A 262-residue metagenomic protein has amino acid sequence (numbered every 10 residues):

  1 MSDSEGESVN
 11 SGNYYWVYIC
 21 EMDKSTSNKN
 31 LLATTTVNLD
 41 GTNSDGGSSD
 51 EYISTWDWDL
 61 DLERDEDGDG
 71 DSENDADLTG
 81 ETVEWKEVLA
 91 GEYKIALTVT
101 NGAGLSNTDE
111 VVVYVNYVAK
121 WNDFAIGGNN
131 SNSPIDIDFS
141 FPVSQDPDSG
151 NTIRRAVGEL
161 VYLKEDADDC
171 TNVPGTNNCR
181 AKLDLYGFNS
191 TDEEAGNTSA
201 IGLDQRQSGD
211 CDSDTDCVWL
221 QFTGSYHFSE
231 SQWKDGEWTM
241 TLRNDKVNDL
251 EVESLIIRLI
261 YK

Functional and structural regions predicted by a protein language model:
M1-I126, V143-Y162: Extracellular/lumenal mature domains of secreted and surface-exposed proteins
E81-W85, I135-F139, G224: Short strand-edge motifs at loop-to-beta-strand transitions and within beta-strands of extracellular beta-rich domains
L89-K94, G236, N248-E251: Short tyrosine-centred short linear motifs in exposed loops/low-complexity segments
V99, L242-N244: Conserved structural position at the C-terminal beta-strand of extracellular beta-sandwich adhesion modules
S133-Q207: Acidic, Ser/Thr/Pro-rich low-complexity intrinsically disordered segments
D204-W233: Beta-sandwich interaction modules
K246-K262: Exposed low-complexity, polar/acidic, P/S/T/G-rich flexible segments that act as propeptides, protease-susceptible
